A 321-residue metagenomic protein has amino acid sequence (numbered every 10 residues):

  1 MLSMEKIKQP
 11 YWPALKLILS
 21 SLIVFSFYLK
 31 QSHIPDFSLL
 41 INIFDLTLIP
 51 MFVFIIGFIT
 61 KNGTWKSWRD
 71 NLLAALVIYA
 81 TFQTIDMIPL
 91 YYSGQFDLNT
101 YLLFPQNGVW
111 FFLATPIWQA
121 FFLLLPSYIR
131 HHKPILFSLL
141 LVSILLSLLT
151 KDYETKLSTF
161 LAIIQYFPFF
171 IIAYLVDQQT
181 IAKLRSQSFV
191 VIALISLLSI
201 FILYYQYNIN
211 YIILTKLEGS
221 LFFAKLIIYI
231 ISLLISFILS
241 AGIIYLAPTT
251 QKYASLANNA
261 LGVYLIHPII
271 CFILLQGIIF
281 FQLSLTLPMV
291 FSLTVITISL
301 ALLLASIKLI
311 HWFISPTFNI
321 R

Functional and structural regions predicted by a protein language model:
M1-R321: Alpha-helical transmembrane segments and their immediate juxtamembrane cytosolic regions
